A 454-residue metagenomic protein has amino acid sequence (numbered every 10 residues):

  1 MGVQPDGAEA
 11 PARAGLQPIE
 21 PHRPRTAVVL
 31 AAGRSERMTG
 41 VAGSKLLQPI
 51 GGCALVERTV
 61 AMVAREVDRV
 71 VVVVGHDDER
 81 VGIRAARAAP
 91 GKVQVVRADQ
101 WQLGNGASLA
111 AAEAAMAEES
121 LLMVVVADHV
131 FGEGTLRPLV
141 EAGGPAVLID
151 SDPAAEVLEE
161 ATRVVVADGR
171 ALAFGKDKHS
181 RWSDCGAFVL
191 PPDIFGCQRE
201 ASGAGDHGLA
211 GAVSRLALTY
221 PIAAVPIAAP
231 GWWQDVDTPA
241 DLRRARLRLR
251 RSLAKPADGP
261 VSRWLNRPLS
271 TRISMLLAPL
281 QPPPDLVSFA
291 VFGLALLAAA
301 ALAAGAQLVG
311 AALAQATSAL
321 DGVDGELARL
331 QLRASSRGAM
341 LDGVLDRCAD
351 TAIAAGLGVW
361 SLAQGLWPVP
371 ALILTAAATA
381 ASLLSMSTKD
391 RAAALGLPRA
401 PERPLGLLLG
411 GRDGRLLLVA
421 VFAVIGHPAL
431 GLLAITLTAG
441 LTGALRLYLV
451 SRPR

Functional and structural regions predicted by a protein language model:
G2-V41, P221: N-terminal nucleotide-binding beta1-loop-alpha1 segment
C53-R69: A short, N-terminal amphipathic alpha-helix
E79, F131-Y220, T375-A377: Conserved core of the sugar-phosphate nucleotidyltransferase
V81-I83, A89-A167: Conserved beta-loop-beta/alpha segment of the NTase-like Rossmann-fold superfamily that binds/positions NTPs
R163-G169, A173, P239, L249-I273 (+1 more regions): A feature for the membrane-embedded catalytic helix bundles of lipid/isoprenoid biosynthetic enzymes
S214-A228, R243, L247-S252: Catalytic donor-sugar/metal-binding loop of nucleotide-sugar-dependent glycosyltransferases
L276, L296-A300, V419-V421: Alpha-helical transmembrane segments of multipass membrane proteins
P284-R337, L374: Membrane-embedded alpha-helical segments that form the functional core of polytopic membrane enzymes, especially those
